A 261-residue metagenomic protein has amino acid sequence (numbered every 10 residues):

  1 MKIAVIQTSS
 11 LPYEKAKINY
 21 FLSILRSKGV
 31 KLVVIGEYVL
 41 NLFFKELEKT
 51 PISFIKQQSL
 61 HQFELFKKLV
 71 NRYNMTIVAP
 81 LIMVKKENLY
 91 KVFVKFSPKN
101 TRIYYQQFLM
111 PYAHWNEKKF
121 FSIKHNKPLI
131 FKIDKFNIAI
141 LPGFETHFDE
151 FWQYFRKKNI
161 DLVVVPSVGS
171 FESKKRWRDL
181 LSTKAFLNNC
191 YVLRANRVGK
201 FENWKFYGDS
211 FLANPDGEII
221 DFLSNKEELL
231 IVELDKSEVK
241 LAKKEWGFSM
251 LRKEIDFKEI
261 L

Functional and structural regions predicted by a protein language model:
M1-P12, V34, I103-Y105, F136-E145 (+1 more regions): Active-site-proximal beta-strand elements of phosphoester/diester hydrolases
K15-I24, H147-Q153: Short, acidic/polar
N19-P98, R102-I103, S170-L187: Cys-nucleophile CN-hydrolase/nitrilase-fold catalytic domain and related Cys-dependent amidase chemistry that acts on
V33-E37, I77-L81, Y104, I140-P142 (+2 more regions): Active-site neighborhood of phospho(di)ester-bond hydrolases with catalytic His/Asp-centered motifs
I55-V78, H147-L229: CN hydrolase (nitrilase-like) catalytic-core segments centered on the catalytic cysteine and neighboring Lys/Glu
V84-K158, S173-D179, K244-F248: Active-site catalytic loop in hydrolytic enzyme cores
V232: Glycine-rich, small/acidic residue-mixed loop/short-helix segments
S237-L261: A short C-terminal boundary segment appended to hydrolase-like catalytic domains
